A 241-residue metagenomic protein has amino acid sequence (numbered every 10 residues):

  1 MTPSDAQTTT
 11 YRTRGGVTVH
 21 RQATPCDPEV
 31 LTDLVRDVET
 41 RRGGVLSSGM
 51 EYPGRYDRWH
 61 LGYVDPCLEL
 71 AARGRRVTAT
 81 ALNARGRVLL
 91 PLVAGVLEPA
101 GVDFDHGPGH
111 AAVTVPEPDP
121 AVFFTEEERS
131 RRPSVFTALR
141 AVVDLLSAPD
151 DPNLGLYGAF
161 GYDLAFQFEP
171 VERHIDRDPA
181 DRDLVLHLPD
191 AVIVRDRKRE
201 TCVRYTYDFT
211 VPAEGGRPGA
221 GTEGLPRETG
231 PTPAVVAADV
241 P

Functional and structural regions predicted by a protein language model:
M1-P241: Signature of the chorismate-utilizing enzyme
